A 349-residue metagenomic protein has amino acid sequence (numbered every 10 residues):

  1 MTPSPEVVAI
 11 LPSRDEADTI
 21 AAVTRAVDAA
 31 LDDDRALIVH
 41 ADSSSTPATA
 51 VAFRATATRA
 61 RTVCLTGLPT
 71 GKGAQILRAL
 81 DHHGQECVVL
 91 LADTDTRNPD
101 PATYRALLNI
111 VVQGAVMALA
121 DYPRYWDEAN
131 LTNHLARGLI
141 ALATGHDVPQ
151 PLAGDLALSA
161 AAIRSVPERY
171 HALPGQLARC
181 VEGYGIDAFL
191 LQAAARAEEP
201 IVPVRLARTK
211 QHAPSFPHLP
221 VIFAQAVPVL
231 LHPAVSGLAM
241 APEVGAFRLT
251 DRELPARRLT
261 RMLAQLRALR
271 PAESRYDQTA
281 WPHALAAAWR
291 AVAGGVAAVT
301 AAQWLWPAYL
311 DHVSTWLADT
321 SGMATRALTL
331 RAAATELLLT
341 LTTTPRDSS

Functional and structural regions predicted by a protein language model:
L11, D34-S45: Short beta-strand/loop segment that forms part of the nucleotide-sugar
D15-A29: Short, well-formed alpha-helical segments that are part of the catalytic scaffolds of diverse glycosyltransferases
A36, A50-A74: Conserved donor nucleotide-binding strand/loop of the catalytic core
D42-V51, T96: A conserved acidic beta->alpha catalytic loop
A74-V88: Active-site nucleotide-sugar/metal-binding loop of Leloir-type enzymes
E86-R97: Short beta-strand-to-loop acidic/aromatic patch adjacent to the donor-nucleotide binding site
P99-D121: Conserved donor-nucleotide/metal-binding helix-loop-beta segment in metal-dependent transferases, i.e., the alpha-helix
A224-S349: Terminal low-complexity segments of carbohydrate-biosynthetic enzymes
